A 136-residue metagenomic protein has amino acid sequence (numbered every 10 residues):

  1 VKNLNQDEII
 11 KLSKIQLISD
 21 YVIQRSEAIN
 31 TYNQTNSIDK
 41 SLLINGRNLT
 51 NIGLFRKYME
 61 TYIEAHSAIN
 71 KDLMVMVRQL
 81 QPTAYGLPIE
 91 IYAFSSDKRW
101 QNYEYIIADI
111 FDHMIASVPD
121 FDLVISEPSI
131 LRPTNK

Functional and structural regions predicted by a protein language model:
V1-K136: Structured, soluble regulatory/oligomerization domains located on the cytosolic or IMS-facing side of membrane proteins
